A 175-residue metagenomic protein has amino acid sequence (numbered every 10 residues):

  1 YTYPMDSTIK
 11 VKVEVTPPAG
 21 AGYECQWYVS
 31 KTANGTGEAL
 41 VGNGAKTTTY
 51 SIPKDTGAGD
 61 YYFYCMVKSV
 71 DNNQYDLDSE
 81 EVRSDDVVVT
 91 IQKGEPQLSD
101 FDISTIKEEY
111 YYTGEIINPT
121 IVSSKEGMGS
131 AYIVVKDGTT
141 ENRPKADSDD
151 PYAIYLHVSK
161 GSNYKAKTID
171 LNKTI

Functional and structural regions predicted by a protein language model:
Y1-E95, G127-G129, I133: Ser/Thr/Pro/Gly-rich low-complexity disordered regions
T2-S7, K93-G127: Solvent-exposed, low-complexity, repeat-rich "mucin-like" stalks and linkers
Y23, T36, K46, D85 (+4 more regions): Cysteine-rich, disulfide-stabilized extracellular repeat modules
I52-G59, T120, S124-K173: Serine/threonine-rich, repeat-prone extracellular segments and beta-strand-based repeat modules of secreted/surface
D85, T113, N163: Histidine/glycine-enriched, metal-chelating micro-motifs
